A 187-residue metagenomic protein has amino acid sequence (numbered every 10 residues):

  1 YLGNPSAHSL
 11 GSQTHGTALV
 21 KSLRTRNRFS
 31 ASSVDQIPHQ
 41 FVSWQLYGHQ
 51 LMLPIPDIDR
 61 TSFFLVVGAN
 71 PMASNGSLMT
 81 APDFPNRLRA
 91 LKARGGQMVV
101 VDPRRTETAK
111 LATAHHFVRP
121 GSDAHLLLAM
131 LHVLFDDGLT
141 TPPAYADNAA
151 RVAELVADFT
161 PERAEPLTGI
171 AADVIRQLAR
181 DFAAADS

Functional and structural regions predicted by a protein language model:
Y1-S187: Catalytic alpha/large subunits of respiratory electron-transfer oxidoreductases, centered on bis-MGD molybdoenzymes
